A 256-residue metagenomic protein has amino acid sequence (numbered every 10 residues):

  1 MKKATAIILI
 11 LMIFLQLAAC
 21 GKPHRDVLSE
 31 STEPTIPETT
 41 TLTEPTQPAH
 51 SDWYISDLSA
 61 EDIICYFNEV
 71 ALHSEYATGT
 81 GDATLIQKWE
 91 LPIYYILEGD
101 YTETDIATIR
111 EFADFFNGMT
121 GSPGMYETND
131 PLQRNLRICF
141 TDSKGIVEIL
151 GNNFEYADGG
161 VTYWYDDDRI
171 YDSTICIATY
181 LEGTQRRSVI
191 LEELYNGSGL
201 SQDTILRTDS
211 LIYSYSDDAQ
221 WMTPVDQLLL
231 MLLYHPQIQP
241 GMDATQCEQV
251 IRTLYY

Functional and structural regions predicted by a protein language model:
M1-I10: Positively charged n-region of N-terminal signal peptides that target proteins for export
Q16-A19: C-terminal motif of bacterial Sec signal peptides marking the signal peptidase cleavage site
K22-H24, E33-L97, Y101-E103, Y255: Disordered inhibitory propeptide/activation segment of secreted metzincin zinc metalloprotease zymogens, centered on
S29-S31: Serine residues within intrinsically disordered or low-complexity segments
Y54, F154-Q185, S201-Y256: Metalloprotease/metallohydrolase-associated module, dominated by Zn2+-dependent proteases
I63, D105-F112, R186-L194, D226-L230 (+1 more regions): Stable alpha-helical elements in mature extracytoplasmic
E103-T208: Metzincin-family zinc-dependent endopeptidase catalytic domain
